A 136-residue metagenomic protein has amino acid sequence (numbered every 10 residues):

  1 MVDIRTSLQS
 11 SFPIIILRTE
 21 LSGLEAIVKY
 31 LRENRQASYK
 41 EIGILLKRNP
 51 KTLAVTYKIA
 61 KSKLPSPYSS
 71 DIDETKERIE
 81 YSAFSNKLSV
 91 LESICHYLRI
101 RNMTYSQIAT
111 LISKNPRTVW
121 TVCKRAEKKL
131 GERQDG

Functional and structural regions predicted by a protein language model:
V2-A26, Y68-L91: Short, Lys/Arg-enriched anionic-surface-contact patches
V2-D3, E20-S22, A37, K51-E74 (+1 more regions): Short, solvent-exposed alpha-helical "recognition" segments
L21-A37, L88-M103: Short, amphipathic alpha-helical "recognition" segments used to contact nucleic acids or chromatin
K40-L46, Q107-I112: Short alpha-helical "recognition helix" segments of helix-turn-helix
L46, Y57, I112-S113, C123: A general structural motif at alpha-helix termini
